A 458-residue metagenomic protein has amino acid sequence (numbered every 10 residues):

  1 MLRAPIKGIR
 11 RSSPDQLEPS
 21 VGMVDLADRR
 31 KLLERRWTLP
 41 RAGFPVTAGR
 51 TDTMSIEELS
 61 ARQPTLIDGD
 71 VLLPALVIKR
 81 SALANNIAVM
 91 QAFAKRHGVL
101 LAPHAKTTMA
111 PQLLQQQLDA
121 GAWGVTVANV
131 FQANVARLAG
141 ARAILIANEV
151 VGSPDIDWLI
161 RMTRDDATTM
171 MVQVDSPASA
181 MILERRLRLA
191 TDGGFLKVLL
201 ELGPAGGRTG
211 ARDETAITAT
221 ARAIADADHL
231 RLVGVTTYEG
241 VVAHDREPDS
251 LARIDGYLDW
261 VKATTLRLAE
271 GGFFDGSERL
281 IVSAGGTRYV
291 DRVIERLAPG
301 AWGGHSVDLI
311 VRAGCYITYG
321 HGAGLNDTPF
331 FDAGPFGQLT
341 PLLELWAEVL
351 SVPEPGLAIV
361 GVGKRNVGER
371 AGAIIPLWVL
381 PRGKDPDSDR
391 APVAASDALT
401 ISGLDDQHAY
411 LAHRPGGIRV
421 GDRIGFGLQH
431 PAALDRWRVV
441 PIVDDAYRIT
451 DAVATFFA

Functional and structural regions predicted by a protein language model:
I9-R161, V453-A458: A charged N-terminal "starter" segment
M23, E354-A458: C-terminal accessory subdomain/extension
D68-R80, A143-I146, R164-M171, R246-D255 (+1 more regions): Glycine-rich tight-turn/loop motif centered on a GG-T
L83, K106, A136, L200 (+5 more regions): Conserved, mostly hydrophobic/aromatic
A102-E247: Active-site-proximal beta-alpha core segment in soluble small-molecule metabolic enzymes
R188, K197, P204-D332: Active-site loop/helix belt of alpha/beta enzymes
V290-G383: Active-site loop ensemble at the mouth of alpha/beta enzyme cores that anchors a bound cofactor
